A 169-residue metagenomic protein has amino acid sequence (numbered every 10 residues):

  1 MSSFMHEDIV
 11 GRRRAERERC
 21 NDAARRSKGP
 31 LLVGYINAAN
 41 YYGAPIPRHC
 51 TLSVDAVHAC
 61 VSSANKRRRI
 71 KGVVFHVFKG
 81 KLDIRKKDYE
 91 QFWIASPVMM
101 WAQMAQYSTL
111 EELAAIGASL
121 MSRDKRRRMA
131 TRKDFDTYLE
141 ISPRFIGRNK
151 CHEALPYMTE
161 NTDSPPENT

Functional and structural regions predicted by a protein language model:
M1-L155, S164-N168: Short gly/ser-rich loop at a beta-strand->alpha-helix junction or flexible surface loop bordering the NTP-binding
